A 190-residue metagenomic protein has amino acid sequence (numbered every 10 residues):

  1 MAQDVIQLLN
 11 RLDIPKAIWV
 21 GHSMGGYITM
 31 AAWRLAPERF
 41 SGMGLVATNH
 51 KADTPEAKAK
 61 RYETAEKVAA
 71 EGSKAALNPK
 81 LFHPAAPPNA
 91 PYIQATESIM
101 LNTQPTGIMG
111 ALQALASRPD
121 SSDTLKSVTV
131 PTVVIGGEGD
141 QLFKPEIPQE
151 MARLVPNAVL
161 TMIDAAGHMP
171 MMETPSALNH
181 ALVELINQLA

Functional and structural regions predicted by a protein language model:
M1-V20, L35-A36, H180-I186: Active-site loop/oxyanion-hole signature of alpha/beta-hydrolase fold enzymes
I18, S41-G44, K126: Residue in the alpha/beta-hydrolase core beta-strand immediately N-terminal to the catalytic nucleophile
G21, G25, T29: Gly/Ala-rich beta-loop-alpha elbow adjacent to hydrolase catalytic centers
M30-A76: Flexible "cap/lid" loop of the alpha/beta hydrolase fold
D53-A59, E71-S127: Conserved alpha/beta-hydrolase catalytic His-Asp/Glu region
V128, V134-G136, D140: Short beta-strand/loop motif that positions the catalytic acidic residue of the alpha/beta-hydrolase fold
V130, K144-R153: Short alpha-helix in the alpha/beta-hydrolase fold that links the catalytic acid
N157-A190: Catalytic active-site module of serine/aspartate enzymes centered on a nucleophile-bearing elbow/loop
